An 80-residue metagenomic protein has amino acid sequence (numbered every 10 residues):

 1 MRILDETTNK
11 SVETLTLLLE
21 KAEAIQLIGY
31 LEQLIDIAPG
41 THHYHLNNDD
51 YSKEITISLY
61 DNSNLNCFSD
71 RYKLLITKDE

Functional and structural regions predicted by a protein language model:
M1-E80: Positively charged, low-complexity terminal tracts and the immediately adjacent first secondary-structure elements
